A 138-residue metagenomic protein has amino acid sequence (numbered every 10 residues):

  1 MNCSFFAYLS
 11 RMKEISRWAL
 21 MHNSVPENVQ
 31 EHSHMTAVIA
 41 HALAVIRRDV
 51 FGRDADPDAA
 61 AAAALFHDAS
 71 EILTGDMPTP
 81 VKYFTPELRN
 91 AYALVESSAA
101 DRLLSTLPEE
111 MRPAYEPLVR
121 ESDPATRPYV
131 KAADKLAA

Functional and structural regions predicted by a protein language model:
M1-A19: Short alpha-helical hairpin
C3, N23-Q30, D123-R127: Short, solvent-exposed segments of well-ordered alpha helices
S24-A59: Alpha-helical phosphate/pyrophosphate-handling elements in metalloenzyme active cores
V38-A44, D58-M77, K131: Active-site alpha-helical segments that house and flank conserved acidic catalytic motifs for diphosphate chemistry
A44-R48, I72-V81, L107-Y115: Membrane-helix exit/interface motif
R48-L65, D76, P80-A91: Hydrophobic/aromatic-rich structural module bridging two neighboring secondary-structure elements via a short loop
D58-A62, S105-A138: Histidine/acidic-rich helix-loop-helix segments that form or flank divalent-metal centers in metalloenzyme catalytic
F84-R102, P128: Divalent-cation-assisted or electrostatically stabilized phosphate/pyrophosphate-binding catalytic cores
